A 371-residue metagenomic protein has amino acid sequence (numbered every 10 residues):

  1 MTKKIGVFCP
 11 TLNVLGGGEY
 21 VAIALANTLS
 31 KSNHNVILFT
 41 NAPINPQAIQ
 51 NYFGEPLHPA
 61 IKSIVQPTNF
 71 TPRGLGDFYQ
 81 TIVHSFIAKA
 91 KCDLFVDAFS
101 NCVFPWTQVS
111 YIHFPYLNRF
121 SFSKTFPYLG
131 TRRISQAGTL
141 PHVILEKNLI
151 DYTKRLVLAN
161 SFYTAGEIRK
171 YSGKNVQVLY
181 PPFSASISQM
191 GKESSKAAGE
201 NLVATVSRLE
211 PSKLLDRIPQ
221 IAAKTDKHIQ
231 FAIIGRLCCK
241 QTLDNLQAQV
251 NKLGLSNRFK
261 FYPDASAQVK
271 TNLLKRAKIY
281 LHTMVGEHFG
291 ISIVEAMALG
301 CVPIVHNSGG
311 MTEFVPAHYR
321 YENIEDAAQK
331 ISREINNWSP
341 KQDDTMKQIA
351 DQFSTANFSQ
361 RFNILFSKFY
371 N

Functional and structural regions predicted by a protein language model:
I37-N101: Active-site donor-binding segments of glycosyltransferases and PAPS-dependent sulfotransferases
A42, Q230-N245, P263: Glycosyltransferase donor-sugar binding loop
P127-V157, T164-G166: Membrane-proximal helix-turn-helix segments that form the acceptor-binding/catalytic region of lipid-linked
L158, S194-K213, P219-D226, F231-A232: Conserved donor-binding/catalytic core segment of Leloir-type glycosyltransferases
L243-A265: Nucleotide-activated donor-binding/catalytic signature segment of Leloir-type glycosyltransferases, i.e., the conserved
V285: Aromatic "clamp/platform" in nucleotide-sugar-dependent glycosyltransferases that forms part of the donor/acceptor
I293, V302-V305: Short hydrophobic beta-strand element within catalytic cores of glycosyltransferases and related nucleotide-activated
T312-R333: Change "using UDP/GDP/dTDP sugars" to "using nucleotide sugars
